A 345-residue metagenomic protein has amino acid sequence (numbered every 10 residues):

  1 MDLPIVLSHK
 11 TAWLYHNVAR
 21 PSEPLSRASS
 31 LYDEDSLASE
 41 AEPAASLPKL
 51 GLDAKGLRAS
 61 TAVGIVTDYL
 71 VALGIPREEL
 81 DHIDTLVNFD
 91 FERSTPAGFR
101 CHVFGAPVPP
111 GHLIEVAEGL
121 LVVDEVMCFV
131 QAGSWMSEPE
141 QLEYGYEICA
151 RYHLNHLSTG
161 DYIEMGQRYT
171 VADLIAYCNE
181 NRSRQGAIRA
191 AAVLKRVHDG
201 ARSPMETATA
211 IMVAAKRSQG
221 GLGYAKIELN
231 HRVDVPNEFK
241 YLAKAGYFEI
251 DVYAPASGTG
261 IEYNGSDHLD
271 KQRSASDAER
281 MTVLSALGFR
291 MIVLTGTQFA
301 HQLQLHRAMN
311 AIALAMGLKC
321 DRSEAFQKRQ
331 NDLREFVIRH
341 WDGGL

Functional and structural regions predicted by a protein language model:
M1-Q185, E324, N331-L345: Short gly/ser-rich loop at a beta-strand->alpha-helix junction or flexible surface loop bordering the NTP-binding
E164-L345: Surface segments flanking catalytic/ligand-binding clefts of nucleic-acid enzymes
